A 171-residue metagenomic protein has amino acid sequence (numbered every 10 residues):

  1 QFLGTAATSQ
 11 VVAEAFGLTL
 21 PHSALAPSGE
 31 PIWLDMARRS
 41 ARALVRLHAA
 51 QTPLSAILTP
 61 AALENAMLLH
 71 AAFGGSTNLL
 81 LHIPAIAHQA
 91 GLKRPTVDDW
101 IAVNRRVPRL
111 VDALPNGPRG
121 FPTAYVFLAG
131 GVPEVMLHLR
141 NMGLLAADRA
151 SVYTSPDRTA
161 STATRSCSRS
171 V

Functional and structural regions predicted by a protein language model:
Q1-V171: Catalytic or ion-coupling anion/metal-binding cores of large enzyme and transporter domains
